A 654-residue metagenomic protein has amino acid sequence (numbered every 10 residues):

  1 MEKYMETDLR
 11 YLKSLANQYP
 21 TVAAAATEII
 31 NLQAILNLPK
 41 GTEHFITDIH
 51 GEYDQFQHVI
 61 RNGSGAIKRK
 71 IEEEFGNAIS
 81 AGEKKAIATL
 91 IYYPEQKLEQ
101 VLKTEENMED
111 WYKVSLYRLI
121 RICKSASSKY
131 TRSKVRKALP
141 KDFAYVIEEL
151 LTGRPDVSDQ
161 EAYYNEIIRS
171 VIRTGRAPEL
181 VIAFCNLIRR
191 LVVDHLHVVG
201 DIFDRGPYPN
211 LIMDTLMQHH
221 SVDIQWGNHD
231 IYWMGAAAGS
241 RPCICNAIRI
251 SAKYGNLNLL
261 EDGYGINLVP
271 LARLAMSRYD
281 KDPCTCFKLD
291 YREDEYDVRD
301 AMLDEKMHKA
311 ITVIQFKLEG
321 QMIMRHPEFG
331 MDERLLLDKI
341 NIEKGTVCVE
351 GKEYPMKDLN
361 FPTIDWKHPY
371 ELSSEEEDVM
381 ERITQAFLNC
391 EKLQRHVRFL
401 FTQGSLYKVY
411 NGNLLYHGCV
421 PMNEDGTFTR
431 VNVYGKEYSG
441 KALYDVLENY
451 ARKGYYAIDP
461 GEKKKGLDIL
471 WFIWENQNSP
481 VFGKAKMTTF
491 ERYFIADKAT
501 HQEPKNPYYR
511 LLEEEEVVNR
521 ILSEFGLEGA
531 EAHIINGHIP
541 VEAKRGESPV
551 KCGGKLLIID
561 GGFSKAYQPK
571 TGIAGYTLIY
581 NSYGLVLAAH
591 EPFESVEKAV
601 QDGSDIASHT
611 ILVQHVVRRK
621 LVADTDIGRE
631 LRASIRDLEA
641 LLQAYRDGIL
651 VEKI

Functional and structural regions predicted by a protein language model:
M1-I654: Feature recognizes metal-dependent phosphohydrolase scaffolds
